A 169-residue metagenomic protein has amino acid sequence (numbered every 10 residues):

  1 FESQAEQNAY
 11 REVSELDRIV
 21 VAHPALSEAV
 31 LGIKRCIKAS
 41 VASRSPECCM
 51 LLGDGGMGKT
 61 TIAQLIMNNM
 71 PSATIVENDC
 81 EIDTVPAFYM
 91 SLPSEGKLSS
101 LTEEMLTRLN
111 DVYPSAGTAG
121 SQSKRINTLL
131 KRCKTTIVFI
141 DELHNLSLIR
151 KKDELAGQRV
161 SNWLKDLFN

Functional and structural regions predicted by a protein language model:
F1-Q7, V30, K97-E104, Y113-F168: Mid-core helix/loop region of P-loop NTP-binding domains shared across ATPases and GTPases
F1-S45: A short, basic N-terminal segment
I19-L26, L52, G56, D153-G157: Conserved phosphate/pyrophosphate-binding and hydrolysis machinery centered on Walker-type P-loop NTPases, extending
S43-L65: Walker A/P-loop nucleotide-binding motif
R44-S45, D83-T84, R132-K134, N169: Short loop/turn elements that form and flank the Walker-type P-loop nucleotide-binding site in RecA-like NTPase cores
P46-M50, A87, I137: Residue-level preference for the first positions of well-ordered beta-strands
N69-D79, D111-Y113: Post-Walker A helix-loop "phosphate-sensing" segment adjacent to the P-loop in P-loop NTPases
N78, D83, A87-G96: A short hydrophobic beta-strand->loop->alpha-helix junction that borders the nucleotide-binding pocket of P-loop NTPases
